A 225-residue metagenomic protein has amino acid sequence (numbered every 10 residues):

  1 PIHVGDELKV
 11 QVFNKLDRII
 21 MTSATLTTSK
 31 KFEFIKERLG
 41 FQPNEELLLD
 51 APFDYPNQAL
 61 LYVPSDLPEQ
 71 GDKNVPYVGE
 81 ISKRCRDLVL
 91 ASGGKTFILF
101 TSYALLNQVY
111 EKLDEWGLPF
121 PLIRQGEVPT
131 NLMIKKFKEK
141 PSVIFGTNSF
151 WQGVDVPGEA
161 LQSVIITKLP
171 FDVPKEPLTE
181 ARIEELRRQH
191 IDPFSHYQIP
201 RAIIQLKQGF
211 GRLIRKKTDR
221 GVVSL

Functional and structural regions predicted by a protein language model:
P1-L225: ASCE RecA-like P-loop NTPase motor cores that couple ATP hydrolysis to mechanical translocation on nucleic acids
